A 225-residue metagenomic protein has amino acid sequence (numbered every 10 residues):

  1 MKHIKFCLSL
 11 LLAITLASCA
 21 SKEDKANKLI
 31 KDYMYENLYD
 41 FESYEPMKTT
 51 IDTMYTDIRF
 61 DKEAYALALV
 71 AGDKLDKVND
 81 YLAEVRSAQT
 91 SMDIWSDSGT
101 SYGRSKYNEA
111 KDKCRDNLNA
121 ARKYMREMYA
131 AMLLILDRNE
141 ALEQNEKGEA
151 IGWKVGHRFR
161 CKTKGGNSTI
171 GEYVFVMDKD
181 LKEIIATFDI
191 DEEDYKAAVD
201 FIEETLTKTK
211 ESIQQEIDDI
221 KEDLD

Functional and structural regions predicted by a protein language model:
M1-D24: Bacterial Sec-dependent N-terminal signal peptides
C19-D225: Cystatin/cathelin-like cysteine-protease inhibitor module
